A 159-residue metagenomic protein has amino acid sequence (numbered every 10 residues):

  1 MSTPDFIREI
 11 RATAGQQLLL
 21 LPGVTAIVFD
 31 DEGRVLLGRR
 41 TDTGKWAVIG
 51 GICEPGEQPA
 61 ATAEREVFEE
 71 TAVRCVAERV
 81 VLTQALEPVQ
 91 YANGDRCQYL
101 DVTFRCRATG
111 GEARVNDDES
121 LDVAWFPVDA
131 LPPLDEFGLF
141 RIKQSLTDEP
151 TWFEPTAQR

Functional and structural regions predicted by a protein language model:
M1-T25: Acidic, metal-coordinating catalytic segment for phosphate/diphosphate chemistry, firing primarily on the Nudix
L21, T41-T43, V48, C75 (+1 more regions): Short connector loops at helix/strand junctions that flank enzyme active sites, especially segments positioning acidic
T25-I27, R34, T103-R105: Residues embedded in well-ordered beta-strands
D30-E70: Conserved Nudix-box catalytic region and its N-terminal flanking loop in Nudix hydrolases and closely related
D31, V80-T83: Residue-level recognition of beta-strand microenvironments
R40-T41, V80, T156-R159: Short, well-ordered beta-to-alpha junction loops that form the rim of enzyme active sites and present histidine/acidic
C53-A77, Q84-R141, R159: Unchanged
I142-R159: Charged phosphate-binding loop/patch that engages nucleotide di/tri-phosphates or the phosphate backbone of nucleic
